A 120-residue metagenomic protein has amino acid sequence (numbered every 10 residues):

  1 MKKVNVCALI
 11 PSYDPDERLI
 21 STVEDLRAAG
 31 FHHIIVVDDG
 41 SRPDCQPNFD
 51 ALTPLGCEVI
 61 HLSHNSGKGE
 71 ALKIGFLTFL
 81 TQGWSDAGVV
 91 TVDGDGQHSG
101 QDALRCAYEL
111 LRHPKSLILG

Functional and structural regions predicted by a protein language model:
M1-G120: Structured catalytic core of nucleotide-sugar glycosyltransferases
